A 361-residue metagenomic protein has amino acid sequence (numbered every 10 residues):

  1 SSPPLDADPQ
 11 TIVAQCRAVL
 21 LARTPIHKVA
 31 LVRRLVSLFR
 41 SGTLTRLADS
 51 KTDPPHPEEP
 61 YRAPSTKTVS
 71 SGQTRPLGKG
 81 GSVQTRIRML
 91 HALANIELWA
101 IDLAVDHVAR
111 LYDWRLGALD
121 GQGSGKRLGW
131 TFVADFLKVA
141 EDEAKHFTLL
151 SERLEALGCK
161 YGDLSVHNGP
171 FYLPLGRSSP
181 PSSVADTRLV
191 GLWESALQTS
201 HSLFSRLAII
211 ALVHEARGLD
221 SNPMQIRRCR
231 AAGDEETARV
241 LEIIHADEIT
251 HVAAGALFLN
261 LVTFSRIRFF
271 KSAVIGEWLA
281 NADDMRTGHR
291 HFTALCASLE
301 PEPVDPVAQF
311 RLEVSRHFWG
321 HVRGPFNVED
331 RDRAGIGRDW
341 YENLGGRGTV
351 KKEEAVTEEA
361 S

Functional and structural regions predicted by a protein language model:
S1-S361: Non-heme di-metal
